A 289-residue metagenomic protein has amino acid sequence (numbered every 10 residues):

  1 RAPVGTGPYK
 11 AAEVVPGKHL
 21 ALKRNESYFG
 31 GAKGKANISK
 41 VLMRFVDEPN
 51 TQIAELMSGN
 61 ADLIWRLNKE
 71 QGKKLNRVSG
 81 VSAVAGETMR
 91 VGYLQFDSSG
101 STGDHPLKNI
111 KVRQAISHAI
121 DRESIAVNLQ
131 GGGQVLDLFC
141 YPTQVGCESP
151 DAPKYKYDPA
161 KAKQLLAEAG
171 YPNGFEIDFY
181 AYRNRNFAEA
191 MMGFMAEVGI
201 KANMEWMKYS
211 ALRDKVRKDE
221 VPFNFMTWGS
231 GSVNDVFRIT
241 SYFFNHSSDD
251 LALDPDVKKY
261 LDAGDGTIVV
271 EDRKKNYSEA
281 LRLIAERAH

Functional and structural regions predicted by a protein language model:
R1-T51, G72-V91, P159-A160, L165: Aromatic-rich, solvent-exposed beta-strand/loop patch
V4, L42-A54, R66-E70, Y182-N186 (+1 more regions): Short helix-initiation/N-cap motifs at beta->coil->alpha
G5, V127, A167-N186, E220-T227 (+1 more regions): Bilobed periplasmic-binding protein-like "clamshell/Venus-flytrap" ligand-binding domains
P8-Y9, G103, Q134-E168, N186: Structural transition elements
K23-S27, M89-V112, N245: A bilobed periplasmic-binding-protein/Venus flytrap-type ligand-binding module shared by bacterial periplasmic
Q71-K74, D104-Q144, I284-H289: Periplasmic-binding protein-like
K73-A85, R217-F223, N234-S248: Ligand-binding "clamshell"
K111-Q114, A126, N203-L212, G229-S230 (+1 more regions): Extracytoplasmic/peripheral linker and loop segments enriched in polar/acidic and small residues with frequent Thr/Pro
